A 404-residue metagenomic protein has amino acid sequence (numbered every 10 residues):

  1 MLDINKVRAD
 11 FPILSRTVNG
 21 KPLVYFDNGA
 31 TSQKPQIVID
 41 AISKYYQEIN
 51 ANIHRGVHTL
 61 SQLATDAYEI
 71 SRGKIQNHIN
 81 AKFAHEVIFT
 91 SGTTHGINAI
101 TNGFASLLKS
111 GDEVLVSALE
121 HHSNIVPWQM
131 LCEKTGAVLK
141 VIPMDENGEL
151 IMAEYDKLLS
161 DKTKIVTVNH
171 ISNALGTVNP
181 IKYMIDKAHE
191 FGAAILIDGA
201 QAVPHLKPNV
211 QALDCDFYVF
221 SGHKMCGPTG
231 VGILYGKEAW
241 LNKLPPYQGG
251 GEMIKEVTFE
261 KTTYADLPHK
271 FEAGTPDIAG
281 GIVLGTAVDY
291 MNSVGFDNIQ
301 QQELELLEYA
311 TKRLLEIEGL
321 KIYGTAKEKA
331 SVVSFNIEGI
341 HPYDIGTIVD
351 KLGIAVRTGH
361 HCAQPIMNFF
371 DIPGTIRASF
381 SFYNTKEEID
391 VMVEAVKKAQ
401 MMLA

Functional and structural regions predicted by a protein language model:
M1-A404: Pyridoxal 5′-phosphate
